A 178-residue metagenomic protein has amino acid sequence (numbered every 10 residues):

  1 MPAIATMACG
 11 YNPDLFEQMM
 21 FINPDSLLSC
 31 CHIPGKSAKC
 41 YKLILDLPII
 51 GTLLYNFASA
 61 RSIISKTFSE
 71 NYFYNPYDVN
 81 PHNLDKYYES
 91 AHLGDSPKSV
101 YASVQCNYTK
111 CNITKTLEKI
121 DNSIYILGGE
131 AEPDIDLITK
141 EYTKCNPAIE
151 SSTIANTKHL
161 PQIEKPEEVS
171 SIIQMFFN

Functional and structural regions predicted by a protein language model:
M1-P34: Conserved hydrolase catalytic core segment
T6-G10, Y101, S170-Q174: Short, hydrophobic alpha-helix immediately C-terminal to the catalytic nucleophile
N23, T67, Y87, V100 (+4 more regions): Generic structural signal for small/hydrophobic residues in well-ordered secondary structure, especially within
C30-G35, L137-T139, E164-P166: Short aromatic-enriched loop/helix-cap "lid" or pocket-rim segments at secondary-structure transitions that line
C30-G35, N56-K119: Conserved alpha/beta-hydrolase catalytic His-Asp/Glu region
C30-I50: A catalytic-pocket lid/entrance helix-loop region that shapes and gates access to the active site across common
K119-T157: Conserved loop-alpha-helix segment in the C-terminal half of the alpha/beta-hydrolase fold that carries the catalytic
P147-N178: Catalytic active-site module of serine/aspartate enzymes centered on a nucleophile-bearing elbow/loop
